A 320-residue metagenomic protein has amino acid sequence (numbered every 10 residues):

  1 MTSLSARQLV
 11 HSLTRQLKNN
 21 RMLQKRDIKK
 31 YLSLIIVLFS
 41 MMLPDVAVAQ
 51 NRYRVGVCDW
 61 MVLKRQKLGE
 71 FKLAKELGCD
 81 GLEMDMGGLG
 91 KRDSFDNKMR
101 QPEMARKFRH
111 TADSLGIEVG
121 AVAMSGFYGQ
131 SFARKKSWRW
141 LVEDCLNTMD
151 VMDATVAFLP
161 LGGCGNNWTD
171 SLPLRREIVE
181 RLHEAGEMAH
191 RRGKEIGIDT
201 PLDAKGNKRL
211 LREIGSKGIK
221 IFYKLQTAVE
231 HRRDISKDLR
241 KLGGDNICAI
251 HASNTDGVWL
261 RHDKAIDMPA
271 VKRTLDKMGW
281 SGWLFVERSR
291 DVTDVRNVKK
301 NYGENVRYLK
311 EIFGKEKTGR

Functional and structural regions predicted by a protein language model:
M1, L9-V10, R21-Q50: Bacterial Sec-dependent N-terminal signal peptides
M41, D113-L115, Y128-I221, V229-E230: Active-site acidic/histidine proton-transfer and metal-coordination neighborhood in alpha/beta enzyme cores
V48-D150, K208, G215-K220, A252 (+1 more regions): N-terminal pre-domain/capping segments
Q50-V55, R65-D80, R191, A204-R320: Histidine-acidic metal/acid-base catalytic patches
M61, M86-G88, S125-Y128, L161-G165 (+4 more regions): Active-site-proximal loop/turn and secondary-structure-junction residues that shape catalytic pockets, frequently
L82-E83, G120-V122, A157, I196 (+2 more regions): Hydrophobic residues within beta-strands of alpha/beta enzymes
K98-A105, S137-E143, S171-L182, D234-R240 (+2 more regions): Charged helix-capping and loop-helix junction motifs
